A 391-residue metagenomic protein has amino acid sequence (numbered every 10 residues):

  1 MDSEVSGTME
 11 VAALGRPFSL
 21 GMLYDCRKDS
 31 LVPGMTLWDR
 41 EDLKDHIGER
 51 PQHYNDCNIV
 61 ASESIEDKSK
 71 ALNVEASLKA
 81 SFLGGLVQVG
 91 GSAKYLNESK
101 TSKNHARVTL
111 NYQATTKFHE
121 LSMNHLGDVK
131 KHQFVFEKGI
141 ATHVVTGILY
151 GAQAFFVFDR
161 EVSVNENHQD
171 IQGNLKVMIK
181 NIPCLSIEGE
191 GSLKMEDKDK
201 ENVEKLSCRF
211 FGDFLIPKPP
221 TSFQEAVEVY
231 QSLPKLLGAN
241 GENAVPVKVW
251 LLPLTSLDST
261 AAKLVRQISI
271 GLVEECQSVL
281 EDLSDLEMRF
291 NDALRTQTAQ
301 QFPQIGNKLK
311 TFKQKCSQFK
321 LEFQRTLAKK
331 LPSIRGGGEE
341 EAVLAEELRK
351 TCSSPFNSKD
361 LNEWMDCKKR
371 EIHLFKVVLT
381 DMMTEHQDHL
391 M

Functional and structural regions predicted by a protein language model:
M1-I334, T384: Membrane-permeabilization and membrane-interfacing ectodomains
L321-M391: Long mid-to-C-terminal assembly/interaction modules of large eukaryotic proteins
